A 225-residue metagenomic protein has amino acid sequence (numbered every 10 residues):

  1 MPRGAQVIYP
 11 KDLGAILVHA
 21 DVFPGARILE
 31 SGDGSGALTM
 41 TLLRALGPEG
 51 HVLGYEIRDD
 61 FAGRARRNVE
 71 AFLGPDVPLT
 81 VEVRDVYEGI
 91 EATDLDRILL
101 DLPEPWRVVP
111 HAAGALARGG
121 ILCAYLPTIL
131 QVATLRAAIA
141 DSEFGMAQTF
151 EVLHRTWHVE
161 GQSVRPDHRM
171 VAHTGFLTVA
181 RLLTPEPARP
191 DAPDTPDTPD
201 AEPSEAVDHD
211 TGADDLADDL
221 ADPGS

Functional and structural regions predicted by a protein language model:
M1-L13: Conserved SAM-binding loop and adjacent beta-strand
Y9, G34-S35: Conserved SAM/SAH-binding loop
G25, P48-E49, L116-I121: Short glycine-dipeptide loop
G25-G34: Conserved class I S-adenosyl-L-methionine
S35-P48: Conserved SAM-binding loop of SAM-dependent methyltransferases across substrates and taxa, primarily the Class I
Y55-P105: S-adenosyl-L-methionine
W106-F176: C-terminal substrate-binding/active-site "lid" region of AdoMet-derived donor-dependent transferases
A140-G145, H154-S225: Core SAM-dependent methyltransferase catalytic element
